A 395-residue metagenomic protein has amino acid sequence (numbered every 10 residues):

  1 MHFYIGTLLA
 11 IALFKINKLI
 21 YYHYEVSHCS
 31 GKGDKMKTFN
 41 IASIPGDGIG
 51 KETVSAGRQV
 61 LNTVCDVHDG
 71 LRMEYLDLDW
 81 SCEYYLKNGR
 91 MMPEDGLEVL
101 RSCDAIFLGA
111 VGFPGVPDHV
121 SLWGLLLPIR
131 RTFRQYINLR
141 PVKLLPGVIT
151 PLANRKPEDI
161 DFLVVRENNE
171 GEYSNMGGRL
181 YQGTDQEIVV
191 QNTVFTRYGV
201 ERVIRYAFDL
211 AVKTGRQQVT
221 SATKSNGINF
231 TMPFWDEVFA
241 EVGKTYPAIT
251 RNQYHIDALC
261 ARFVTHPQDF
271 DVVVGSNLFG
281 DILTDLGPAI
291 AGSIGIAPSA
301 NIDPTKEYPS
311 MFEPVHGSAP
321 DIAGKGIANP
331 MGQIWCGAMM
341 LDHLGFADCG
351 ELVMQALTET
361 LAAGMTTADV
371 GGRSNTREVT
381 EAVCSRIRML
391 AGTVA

Functional and structural regions predicted by a protein language model:
L13-K35: Short, Lys/Arg-enriched N-terminal segments with co-localized hydrophobic residues within the first ~10-30 amino acids
K37-Y75: N-terminal phosphate-binding or glycine-rich loops at protein starts, especially the Walker A/P-loop of NTPases
A42-A56, T184-I256: Glycine-rich phosphate/diphosphate-binding loop of Rossmann-like nucleotide-binding domains
D47-G50, D104, V165, A207 (+5 more regions): Buried hydrophobic positions in well-ordered alpha/beta secondary-structure cores of metabolic enzymes
G70-P93: N-terminal beta-loop-helix "entrance" segment that forms/cooperates in small-molecule cofactor or anionic ligand
C82-Y84, R262-M365: Glycine-rich phosphate/nucleotide-binding loop
Y85-E98, R251-F270: A structured beta-alpha segment of the ubiquitous adenosine-cofactor-binding alpha/beta core
Y85-V190, L278-G280: N-terminal glycine-rich phosphate/adenylate-binding segment common to multiple enzyme folds
